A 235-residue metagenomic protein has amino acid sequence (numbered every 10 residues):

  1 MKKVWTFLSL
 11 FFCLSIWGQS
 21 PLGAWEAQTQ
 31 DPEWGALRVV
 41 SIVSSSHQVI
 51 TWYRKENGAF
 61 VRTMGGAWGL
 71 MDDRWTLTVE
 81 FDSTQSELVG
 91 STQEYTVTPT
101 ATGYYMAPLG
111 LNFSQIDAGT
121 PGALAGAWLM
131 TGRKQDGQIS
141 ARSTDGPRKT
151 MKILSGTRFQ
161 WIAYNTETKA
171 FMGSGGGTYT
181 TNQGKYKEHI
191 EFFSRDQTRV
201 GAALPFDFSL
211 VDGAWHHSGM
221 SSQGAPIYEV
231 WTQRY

Functional and structural regions predicted by a protein language model:
K2-L10: Sec-dependent signal peptide recognition, specifically the positively charged N-region followed immediately by
F7-L8, Y179, F193: Intrinsically disordered, low-complexity segments enriched in polar/charged small residues
C13-S15: N-terminal signal peptide c-region/cleavage motif recognized by signal peptidases
G18-S174, K185-Y235: Lipid interaction determinants
G176-N182: Beta-propeller blade signature
